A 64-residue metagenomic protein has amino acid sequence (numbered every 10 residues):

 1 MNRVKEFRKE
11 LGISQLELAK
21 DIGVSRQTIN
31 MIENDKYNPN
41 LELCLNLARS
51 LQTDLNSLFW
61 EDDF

Functional and structural regions predicted by a protein language model:
N2-D21: Short basic helix-loop element that most often maps to the first helix and adjoining turn of HTH DNA-binding modules
V4, L18-A19, I29-I32, L58: Conserved hydrophobic/aromatic packing and binding residues within compact polymer-binding modules
E10, K36-P39, S50: Helix-turn-helix/winged-helix DNA-binding modules
V24-Y37: Recognition helix of helix-turn-helix/homeodomain-like DNA-binding domains that insert into the DNA major groove
E42-S57: DNA major-groove recognition helix of helix-turn-helix/homeodomain DNA-binding modules
F59-F64: Short, charged recognition helix plus adjacent turn of helix-turn-helix-like nucleic-acid-binding domains
